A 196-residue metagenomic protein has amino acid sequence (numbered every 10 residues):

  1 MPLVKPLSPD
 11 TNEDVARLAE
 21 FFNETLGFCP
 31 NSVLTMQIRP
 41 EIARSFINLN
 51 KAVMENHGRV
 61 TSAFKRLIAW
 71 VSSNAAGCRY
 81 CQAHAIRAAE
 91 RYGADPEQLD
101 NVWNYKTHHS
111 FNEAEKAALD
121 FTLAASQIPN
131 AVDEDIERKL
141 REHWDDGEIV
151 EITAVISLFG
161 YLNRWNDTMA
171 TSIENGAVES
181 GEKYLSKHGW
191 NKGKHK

Functional and structural regions predicted by a protein language model:
M1-K196: Hydrophobic alpha-helical segments
